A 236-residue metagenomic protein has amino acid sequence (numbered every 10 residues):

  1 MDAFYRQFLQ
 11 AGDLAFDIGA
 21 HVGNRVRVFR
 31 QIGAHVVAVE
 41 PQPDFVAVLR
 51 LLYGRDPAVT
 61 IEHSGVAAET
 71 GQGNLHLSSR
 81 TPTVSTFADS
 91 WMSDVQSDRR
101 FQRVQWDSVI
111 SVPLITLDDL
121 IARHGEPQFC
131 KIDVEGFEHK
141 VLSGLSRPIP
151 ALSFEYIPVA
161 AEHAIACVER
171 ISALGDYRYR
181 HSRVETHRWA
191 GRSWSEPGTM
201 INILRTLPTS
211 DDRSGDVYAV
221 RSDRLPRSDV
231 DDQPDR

Functional and structural regions predicted by a protein language model:
M1-R236: Phosphate/nucleotide-binding beta-alpha loop and adjacent structural elements of enzyme active sites
